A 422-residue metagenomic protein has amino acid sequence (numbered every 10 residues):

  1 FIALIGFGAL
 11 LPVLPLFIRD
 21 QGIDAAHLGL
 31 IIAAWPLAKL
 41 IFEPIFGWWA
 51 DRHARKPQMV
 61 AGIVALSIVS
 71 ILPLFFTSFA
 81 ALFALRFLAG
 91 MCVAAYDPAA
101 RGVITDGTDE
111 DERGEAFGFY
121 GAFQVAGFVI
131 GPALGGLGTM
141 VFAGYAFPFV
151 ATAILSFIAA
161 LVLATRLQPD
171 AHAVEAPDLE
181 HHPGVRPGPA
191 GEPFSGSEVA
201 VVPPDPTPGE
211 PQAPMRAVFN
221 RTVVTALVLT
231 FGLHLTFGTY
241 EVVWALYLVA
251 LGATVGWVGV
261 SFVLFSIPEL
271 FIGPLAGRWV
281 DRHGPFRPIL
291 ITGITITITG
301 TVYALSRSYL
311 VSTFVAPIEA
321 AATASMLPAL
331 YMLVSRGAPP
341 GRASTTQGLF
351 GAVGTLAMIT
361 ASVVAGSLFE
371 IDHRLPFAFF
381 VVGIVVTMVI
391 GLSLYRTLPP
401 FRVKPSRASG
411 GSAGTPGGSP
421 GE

Functional and structural regions predicted by a protein language model:
F7, L88-A100, E319-L330: Core transmembrane helices of Major Facilitator Superfamily
G22, A54, F75-A81, G284 (+1 more regions): Helix-breaking motifs and short loop linkers at transmembrane-helix boundaries and internal kinks in secondary membrane
P36-P44, F128-V129, S266-P274, M358-I359: Residue-level signature of mid-helix packing/kink "hotspots" within the transmembrane helices of 12-pass Major
F42-A54, I272-G284, F369: Helix-to-loop junctions at the C-terminal end of transmembrane segments in multipass secondary transporters
P57-I71, R287-T301: Structural signature of the two symmetry-related core transmembrane helices
L85-Q124: Cytoplasmic helix-loop-helix junction between adjacent transmembrane helices in 12-TM secondary transporters
F147-A164, F377-S393: Symmetry-related core transmembrane helices of the 12-TM Major Facilitator Superfamily/SLC fold
D170-T225, G411, T415, G421-E422: Juxtamembrane intracellular "pre-TM" segments in multi-pass secondary transporters
